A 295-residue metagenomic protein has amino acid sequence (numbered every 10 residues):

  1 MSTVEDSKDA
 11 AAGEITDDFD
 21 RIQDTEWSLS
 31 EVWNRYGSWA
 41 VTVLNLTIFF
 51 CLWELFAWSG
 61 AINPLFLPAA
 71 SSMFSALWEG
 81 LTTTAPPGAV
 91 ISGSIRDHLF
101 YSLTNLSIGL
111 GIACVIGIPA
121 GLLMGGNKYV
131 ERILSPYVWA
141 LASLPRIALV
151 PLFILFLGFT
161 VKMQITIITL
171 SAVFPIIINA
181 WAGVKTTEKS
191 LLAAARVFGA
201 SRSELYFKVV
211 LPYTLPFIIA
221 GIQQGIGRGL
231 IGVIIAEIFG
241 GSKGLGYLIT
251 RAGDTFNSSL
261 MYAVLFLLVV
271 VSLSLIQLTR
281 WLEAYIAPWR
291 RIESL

Functional and structural regions predicted by a protein language model:
M1-T47, Q277-L295: Transmembrane alpha-helical segments of polytopic membrane transport and secretion proteins
L29-R35, S59-G111: Periplasmic/extracellular loop-to-transmembrane helix junction in inner-membrane transport proteins
G37, V41, R96-I108, E131 (+6 more regions): Alpha-helical membrane-interface segments at transmembrane helix boundaries
I108-V138: Transmembrane-helix boundary motif in ABC transporter permease subunits
V138-P175, A182-G183: Generic hydrophobic transmembrane alpha-helix motif, especially the helices
T166, L170, R202-A236, A263 (+2 more regions): Transmembrane alpha-helices
I176-I222: Short cytoplasmic-facing helical segments at TM-TM junctions of multi-pass membrane proteins
K185, A220, Y262-L295: C-terminal transmembrane helix and the adjacent membrane-cytosol boundary/short C-terminal tail of inner/organellar
